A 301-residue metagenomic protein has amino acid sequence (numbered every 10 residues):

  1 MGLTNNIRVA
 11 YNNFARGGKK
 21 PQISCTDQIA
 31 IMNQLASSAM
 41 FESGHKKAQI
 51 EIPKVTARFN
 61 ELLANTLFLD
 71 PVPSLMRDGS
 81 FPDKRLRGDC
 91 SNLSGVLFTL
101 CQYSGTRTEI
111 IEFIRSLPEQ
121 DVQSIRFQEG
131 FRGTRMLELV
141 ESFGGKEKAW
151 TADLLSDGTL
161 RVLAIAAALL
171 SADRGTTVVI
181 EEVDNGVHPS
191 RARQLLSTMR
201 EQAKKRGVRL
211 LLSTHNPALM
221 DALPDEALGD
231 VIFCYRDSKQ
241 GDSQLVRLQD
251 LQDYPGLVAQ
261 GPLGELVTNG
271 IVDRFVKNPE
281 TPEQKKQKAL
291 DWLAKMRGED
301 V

Functional and structural regions predicted by a protein language model:
M1-G2, A10-F14, M136-S142, V231-F233: Short polybasic amphipathic segments
M1-N13, A149-L154, Q244-L251: Short amphipathic beta-strand/extended segments with alternating polar/hydrophobic composition
M1-Q120: Electropositive, glycine-dotted interaction segments that contact anionic polymers or phosphate-rich ligands
T66, I114, L155, E181 (+3 more regions): Conserved RecA-like P-loop NTPase ATPase core
N92, R115, E119, Q123-L170 (+1 more regions): Conserved ABC ATPase signature
G175-T177, R209: Residue-level preference for the first positions of well-ordered beta-strands
Q194-V301: C-terminal lobe/lid and adjacent interdomain/linker elements of RecA-like ASCE P-loop ATPase modules
